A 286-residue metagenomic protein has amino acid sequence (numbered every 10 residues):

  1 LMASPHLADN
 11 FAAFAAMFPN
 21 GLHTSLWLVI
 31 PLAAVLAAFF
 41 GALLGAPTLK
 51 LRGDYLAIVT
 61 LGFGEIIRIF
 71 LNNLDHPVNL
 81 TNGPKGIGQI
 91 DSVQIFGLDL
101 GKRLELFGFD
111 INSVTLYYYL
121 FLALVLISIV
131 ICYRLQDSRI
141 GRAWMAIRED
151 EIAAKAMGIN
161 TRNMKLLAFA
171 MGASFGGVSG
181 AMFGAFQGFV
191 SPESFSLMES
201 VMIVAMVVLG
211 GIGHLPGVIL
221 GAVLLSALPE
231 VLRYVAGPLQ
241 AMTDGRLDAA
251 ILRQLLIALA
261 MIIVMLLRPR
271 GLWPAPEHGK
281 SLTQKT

Functional and structural regions predicted by a protein language model:
L1-T286: Transmembrane alpha-helices and adjacent helix-loop boundaries
